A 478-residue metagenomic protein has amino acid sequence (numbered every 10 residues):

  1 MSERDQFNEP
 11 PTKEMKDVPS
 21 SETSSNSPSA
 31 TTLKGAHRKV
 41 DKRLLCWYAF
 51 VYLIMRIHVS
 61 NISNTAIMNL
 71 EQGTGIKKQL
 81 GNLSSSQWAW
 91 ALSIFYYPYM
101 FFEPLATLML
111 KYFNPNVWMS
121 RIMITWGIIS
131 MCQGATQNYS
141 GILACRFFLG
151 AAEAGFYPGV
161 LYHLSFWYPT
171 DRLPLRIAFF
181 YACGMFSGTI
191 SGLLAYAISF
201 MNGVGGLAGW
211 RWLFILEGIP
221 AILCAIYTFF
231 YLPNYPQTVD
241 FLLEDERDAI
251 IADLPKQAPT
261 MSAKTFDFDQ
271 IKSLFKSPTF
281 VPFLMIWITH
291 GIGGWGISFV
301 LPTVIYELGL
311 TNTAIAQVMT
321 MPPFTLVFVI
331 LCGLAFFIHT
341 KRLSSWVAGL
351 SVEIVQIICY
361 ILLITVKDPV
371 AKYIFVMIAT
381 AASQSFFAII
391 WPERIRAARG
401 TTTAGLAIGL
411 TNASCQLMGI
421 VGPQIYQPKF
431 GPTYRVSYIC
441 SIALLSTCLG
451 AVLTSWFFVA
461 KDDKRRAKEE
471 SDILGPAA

Functional and structural regions predicted by a protein language model:
M1-M68, Q72, F229-A263, T325 (+4 more regions): Intracellular terminal tails of multi-pass secondary transporters
R43-S85, F102, A106, S191-A195 (+2 more regions): Extracytoplasmic
H58, N82, F113-N114, A135-G141 (+4 more regions): Helix-breaking motifs and short loop linkers at transmembrane-helix boundaries and internal kinks in secondary membrane
S63, D269-A335, F387, W391-P392 (+1 more regions): Extracytoplasmic gate region of multi-pass secondary transporters
M100-S140: Conserved MFS/SLC helix-loop-helix module at the cytosolic interface between two early adjacent transmembrane helices
F101-N114, V329-S344: Helix-to-loop junctions at the C-terminal end of transmembrane segments in multipass secondary transporters
P174-L207, F214-A221, I408-G422: Glycine-rich segments within core transmembrane alpha-helices of 12-TM secondary carriers
K341-I390: C-terminal transmembrane helical hairpin of 12-TM major facilitator-type secondary transporters
